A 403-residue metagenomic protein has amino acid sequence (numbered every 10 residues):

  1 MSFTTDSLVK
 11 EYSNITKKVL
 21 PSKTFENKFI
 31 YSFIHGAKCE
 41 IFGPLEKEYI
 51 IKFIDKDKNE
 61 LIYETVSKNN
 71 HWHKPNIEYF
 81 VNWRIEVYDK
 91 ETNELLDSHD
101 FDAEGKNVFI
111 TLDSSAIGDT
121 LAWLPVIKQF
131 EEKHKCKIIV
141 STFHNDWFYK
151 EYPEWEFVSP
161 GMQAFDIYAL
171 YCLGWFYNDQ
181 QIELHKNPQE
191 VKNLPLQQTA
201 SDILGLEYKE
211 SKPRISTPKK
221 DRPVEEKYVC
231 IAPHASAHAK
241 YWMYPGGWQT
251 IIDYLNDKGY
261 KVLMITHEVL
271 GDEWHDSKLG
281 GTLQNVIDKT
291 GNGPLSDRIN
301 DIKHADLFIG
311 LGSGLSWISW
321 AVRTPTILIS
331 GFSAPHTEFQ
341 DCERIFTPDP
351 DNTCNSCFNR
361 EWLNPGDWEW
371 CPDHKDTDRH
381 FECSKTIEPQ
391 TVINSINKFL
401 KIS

Functional and structural regions predicted by a protein language model:
M1-S403: Catalytic machinery of carbohydrate-active enzymes, primarily nucleotide-sugar-dependent glycosyltransferases
